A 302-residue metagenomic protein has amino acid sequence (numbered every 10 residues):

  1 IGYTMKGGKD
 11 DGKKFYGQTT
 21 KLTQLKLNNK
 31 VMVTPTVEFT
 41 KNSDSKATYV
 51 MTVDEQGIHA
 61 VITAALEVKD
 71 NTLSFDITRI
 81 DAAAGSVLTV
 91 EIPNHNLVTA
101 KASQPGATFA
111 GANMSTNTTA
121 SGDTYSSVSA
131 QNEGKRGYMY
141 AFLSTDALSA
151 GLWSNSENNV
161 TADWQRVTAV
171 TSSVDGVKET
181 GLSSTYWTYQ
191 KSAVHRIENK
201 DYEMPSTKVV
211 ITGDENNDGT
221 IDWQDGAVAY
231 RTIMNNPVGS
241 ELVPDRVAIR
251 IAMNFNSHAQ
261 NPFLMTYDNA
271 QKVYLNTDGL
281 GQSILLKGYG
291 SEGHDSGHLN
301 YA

Functional and structural regions predicted by a protein language model:
I1-Y289: Carbohydrate-recognition beta-sandwich/jelly-roll modules in extracellular/periplasmic carbohydrate-active proteins
L286-A302: Acidic/aromatic-lined carbohydrate-recognition and catalytic surfaces of CAZymes acting on diverse glycans
